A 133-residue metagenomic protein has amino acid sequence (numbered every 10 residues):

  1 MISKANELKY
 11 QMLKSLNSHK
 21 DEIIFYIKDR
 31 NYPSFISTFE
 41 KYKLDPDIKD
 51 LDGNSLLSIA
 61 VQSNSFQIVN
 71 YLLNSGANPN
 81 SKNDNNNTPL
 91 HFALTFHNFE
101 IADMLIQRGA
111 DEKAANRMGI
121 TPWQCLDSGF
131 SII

Functional and structural regions predicted by a protein language model:
N6-N17: TPR-adjacent "capping" and linker segments in tetratricopeptide-repeat scaffold/adaptor proteins
F25-R30, I59-S65, F92-N98, C125-S131: Ankyrin repeat A-helix N-terminal signature
N31-E40, S65-L73, N98-I106, F130-I133: Ankyrin repeat structural motif
N80-N87, H91-F96: Charged, surface-exposed interaction regions in soluble eukaryotic proteins
I106, D111-I133: Leucine-rich solenoid repeat scaffolds
